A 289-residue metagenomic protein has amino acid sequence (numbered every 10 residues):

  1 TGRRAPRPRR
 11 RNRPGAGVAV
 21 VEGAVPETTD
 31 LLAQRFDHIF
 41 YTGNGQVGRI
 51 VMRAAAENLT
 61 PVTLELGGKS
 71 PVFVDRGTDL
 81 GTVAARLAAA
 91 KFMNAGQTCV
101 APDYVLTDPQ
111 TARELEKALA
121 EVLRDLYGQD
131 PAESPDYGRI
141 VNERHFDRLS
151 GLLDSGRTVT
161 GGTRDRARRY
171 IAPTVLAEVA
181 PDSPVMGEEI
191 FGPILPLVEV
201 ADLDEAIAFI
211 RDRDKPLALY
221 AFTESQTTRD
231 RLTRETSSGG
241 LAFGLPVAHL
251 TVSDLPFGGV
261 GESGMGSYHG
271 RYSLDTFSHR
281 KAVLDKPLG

Functional and structural regions predicted by a protein language model:
T1-P26: PLP-dependent aminotransferase-like
A5, V51, L152, R229-L232: Aromatic/hydrophobic pocket-lining residues that form π-stacking "cages" and hydrophobic walls in ligand
N12-G15, L32-H38, R211-P216: Short, surface-exposed connector motifs at secondary-structure boundaries
G17-G45: Active-site phosphate-binding strand-loop segment of PLP-dependent enzymes
A24-E27, G68, A201-L203: Short helix-initiation/N-cap motifs at beta->coil->alpha
T28-T29, G48-R49, R229: Short, well-ordered alpha-helical microsegments
H38, Q46-A180, F243: ALDH superfamily catalytic-core signature
F73, Y170-G289: Conserved C-terminal structural/oligomerization subdomain of aldehyde/semialdehyde dehydrogenase
